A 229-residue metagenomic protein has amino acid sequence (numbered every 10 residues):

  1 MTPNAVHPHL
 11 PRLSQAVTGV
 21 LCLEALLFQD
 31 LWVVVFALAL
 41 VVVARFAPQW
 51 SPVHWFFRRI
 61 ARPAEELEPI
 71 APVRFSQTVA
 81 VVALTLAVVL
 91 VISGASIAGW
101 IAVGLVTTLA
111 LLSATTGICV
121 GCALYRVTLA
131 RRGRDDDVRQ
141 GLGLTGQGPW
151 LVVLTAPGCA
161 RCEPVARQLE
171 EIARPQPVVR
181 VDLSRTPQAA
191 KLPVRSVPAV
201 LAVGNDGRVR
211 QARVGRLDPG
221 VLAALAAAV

Functional and structural regions predicted by a protein language model:
M1-G146: Membrane-interfacial helix-loop segments of redox and metal-homeostasis proteins, especially TM-loop-TM junctions
P72, D182-T186, P219: Structural motif corresponding to alpha-helix initiation and N-cap regions
A130, E171-P175: Short cysteine/histidine-rich zinc-coordinating motifs and their immediately flanking basic loops
L142-I172: Local sequence-structure signature of Cys/Sec-based thiol-disulfide redox active-site neighborhoods
R174-Q188: Thiol-based oxidoreductase modules, predominantly thioredoxin-like and allied folds used for disulfide exchange
P193-A202: Structural micro-motif
A202-V229: Non-catalytic, surface beta->alpha helical segment in thiol-disulfide oxidoreductase systems
